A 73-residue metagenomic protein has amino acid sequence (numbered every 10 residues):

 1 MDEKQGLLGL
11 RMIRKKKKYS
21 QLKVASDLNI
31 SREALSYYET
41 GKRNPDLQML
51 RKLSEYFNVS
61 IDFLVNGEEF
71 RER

Functional and structural regions predicted by a protein language model:
M1-D2, F63-R73: Short, charged recognition helix plus adjacent turn of helix-turn-helix-like nucleic-acid-binding domains
M1-K16: A short, Lys/Arg-rich alpha-helix, primarily the initiator
L8, K18-Y19, P45-Q48: Residue-level signal for the short linker/turn that defines the boundary of a DNA-recognition helix
K15, S26, E55: Alpha-helical residues within the helix-turn-helix
K18-Y37: Short alpha-helical DNA-recognition segment
Q48-F63: DNA major-groove recognition helix of helix-turn-helix/homeodomain DNA-binding modules
